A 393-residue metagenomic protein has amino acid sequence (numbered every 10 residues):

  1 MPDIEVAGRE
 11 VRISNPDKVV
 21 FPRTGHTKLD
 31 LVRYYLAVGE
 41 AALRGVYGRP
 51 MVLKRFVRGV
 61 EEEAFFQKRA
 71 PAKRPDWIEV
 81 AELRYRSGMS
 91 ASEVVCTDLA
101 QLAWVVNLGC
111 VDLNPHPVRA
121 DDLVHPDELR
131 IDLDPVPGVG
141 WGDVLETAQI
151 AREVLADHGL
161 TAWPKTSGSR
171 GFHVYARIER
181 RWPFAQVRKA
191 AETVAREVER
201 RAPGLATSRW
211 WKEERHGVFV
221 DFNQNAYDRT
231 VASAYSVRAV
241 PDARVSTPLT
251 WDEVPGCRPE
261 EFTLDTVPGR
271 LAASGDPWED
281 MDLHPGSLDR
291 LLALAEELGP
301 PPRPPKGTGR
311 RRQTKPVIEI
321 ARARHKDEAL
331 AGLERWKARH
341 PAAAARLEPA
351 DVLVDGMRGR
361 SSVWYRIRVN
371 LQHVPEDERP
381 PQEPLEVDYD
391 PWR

Functional and structural regions predicted by a protein language model:
M1-H26, V32, E40-L43, Y47-G48 (+4 more regions): C-terminal accessory nucleic-acid interaction domains of nucleic acid-metabolism proteins
M1-T97, Q101-V106: Charge-rich, low-complexity segments
R44-V46, L155-T161, A202, P341-L347: Short secondary-structure junctions
L53-F56, A162-G168, S208-K212: Short beta-strand
V94-S167, I178-Q186, G307-R310: Signature for HUH/AEP ssDNA processing cores
G138-G140, V144, I320-D327, A331: Short, surface-exposed ligand-recognition loops at beta-strand->loop->(often short) alpha-helix junctions that present
G159-P164, L205-T207, E348-L353: A short linear hydrophobic-aromatic micro-motif
H325-R393: Extracytoplasmic
